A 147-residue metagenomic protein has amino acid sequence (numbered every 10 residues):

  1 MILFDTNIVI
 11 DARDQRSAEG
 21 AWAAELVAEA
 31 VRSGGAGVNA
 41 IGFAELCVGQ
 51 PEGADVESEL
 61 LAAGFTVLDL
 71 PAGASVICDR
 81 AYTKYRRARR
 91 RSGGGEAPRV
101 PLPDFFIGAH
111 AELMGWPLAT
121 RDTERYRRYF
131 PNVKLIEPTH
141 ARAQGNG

Functional and structural regions predicted by a protein language model:
M1-V38, C47-L61, Q144-G147: Short, well-structured N-terminal submotif of metal-dependent ribonuclease cores
V9, F43-L46, S75, Y126: A generic structural signal for short hydrophobic patches within well-formed alpha-helices
R13-D14, F43, G93-G95: Short, contiguous strand/loop micro-motifs
Q15-R16, G49, A81, Y129-V133: Residue-level signal for well-ordered alpha-helical positions
I41, P51, L70-G73: Short beta->alpha linker loops
G53-E57, Y85-R87, L135-T139: Short, hinge-like loop/turn segments at secondary-structure boundaries
T66-P117, R121-E124, N146-G147: Active-site neighborhoods of divalent-metal-dependent phosphate/nucleic-acid chemistry enzymes
E124-A141: C-terminal/domain-terminus segments
